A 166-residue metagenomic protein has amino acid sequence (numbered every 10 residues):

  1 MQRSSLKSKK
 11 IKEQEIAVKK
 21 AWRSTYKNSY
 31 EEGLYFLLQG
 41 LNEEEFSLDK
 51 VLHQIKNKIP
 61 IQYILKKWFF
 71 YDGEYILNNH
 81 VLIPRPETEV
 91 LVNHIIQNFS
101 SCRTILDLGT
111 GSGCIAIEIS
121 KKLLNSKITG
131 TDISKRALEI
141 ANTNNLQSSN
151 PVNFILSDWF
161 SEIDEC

Functional and structural regions predicted by a protein language model:
Q2-L65: N-terminal auxiliary segments of SAM/dcSAM-dependent transferases
R23-K27, L124, N150: Proline-centered flexible-loop/turn and helix-kink motifs
S24, N28, N79-L82, L146: Short N-terminal micro-motifs specific to bacterial/archaeal maturation and metal-cluster initiation sites
H53-L123, I128-I140, F154-S157, S161: SAM-dependent Rossmann-like transferase core, predominantly class I methyltransferases with a strong bias toward
A141-V152: Short, conserved SAM-binding/catalytic segment of Class I S-adenosyl-L-methionine-dependent methyltransferases
E165-C166: Short loop/helix-cap segments at secondary-structure boundaries that form the rim of catalytic
